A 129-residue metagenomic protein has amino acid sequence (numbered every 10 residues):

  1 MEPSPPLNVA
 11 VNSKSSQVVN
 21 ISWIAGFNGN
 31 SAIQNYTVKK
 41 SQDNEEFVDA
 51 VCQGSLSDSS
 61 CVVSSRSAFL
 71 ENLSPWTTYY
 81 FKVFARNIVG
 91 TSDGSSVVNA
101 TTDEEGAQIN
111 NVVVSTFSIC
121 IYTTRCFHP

Functional and structural regions predicted by a protein language model:
M1-P129: Extracellular low-complexity, O-glycosylation-prone stalks/linkers
